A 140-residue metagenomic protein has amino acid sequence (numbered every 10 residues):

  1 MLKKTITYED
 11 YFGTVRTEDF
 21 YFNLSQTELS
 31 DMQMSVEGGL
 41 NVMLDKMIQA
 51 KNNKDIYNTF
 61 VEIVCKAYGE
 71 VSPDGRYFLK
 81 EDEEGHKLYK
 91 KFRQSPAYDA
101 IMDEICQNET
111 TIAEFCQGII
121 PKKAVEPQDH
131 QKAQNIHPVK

Functional and structural regions predicted by a protein language model:
M1, V15, N53, V61 (+3 more regions): Short linear sequence motifs
M1-V42, F115-C116, P121-K140: Short, charged/polar N-terminal "headpieces" of proteins
K3, M43-M47, E84: A near-ubiquitous, low-amplitude feature marking generic local secondary-structure context
E28-E62: Acidic, aromatic-enriched beta-alpha/helix-loop junctions
P73-K140: C-terminal charged interaction modules
